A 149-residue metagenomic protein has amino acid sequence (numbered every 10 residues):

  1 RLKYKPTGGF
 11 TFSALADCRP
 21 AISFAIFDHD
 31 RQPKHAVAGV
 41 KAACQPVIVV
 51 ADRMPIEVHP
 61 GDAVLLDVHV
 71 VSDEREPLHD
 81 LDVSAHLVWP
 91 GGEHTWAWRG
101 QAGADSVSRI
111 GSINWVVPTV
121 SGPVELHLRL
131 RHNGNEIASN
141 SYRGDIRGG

Functional and structural regions predicted by a protein language model:
R1-P90, H94-W96, G100-A102: Substrate-binding clefts and catalytic carboxylate motifs of secreted carbohydrate-active enzymes
H79-L81, H86, H94, R109-G149: Terminal connector regions
